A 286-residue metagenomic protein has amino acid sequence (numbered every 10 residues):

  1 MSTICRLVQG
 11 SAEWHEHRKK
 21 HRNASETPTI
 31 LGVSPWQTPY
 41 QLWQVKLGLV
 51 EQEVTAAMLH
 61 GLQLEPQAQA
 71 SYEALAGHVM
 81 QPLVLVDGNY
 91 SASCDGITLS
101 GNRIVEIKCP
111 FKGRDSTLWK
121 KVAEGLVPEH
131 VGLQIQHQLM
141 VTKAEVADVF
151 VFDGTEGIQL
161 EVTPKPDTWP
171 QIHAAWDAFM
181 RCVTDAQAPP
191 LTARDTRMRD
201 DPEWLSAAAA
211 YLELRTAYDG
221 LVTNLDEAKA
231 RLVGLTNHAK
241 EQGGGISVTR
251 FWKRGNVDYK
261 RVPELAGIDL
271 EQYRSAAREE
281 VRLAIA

Functional and structural regions predicted by a protein language model:
M1-Q67, S71, H238-A286: Charged, glycine-rich intrinsically disordered N-terminal tails and low-complexity linkers that flank
M1-V8, A174, R181-Q187, T192: Glycine- and charge-rich intrinsically disordered segments
W14-R18, P39-W43, L118, I172 (+4 more regions): Generic structural signal of hydrophobic/aromatic residues within well-ordered alpha-helices of folded domains
V33, M58-P66, P166-W169, H173 (+2 more regions): Generic detection of long, well-ordered alpha-helical segments
Q41-V45, Q136-M140, A208, L212-R215: Short, hydrophobic/amphipathic alpha-helical patches that form generic packing surfaces within helical domains
E51, A56-M58, P66, A74-V183: Nucleic-acid nuclease catalytic cores
Q63, C182-S247: Contiguous, amphipathic alpha-helical segments that mediate oligomerization or scaffolding in large protein assemblies
